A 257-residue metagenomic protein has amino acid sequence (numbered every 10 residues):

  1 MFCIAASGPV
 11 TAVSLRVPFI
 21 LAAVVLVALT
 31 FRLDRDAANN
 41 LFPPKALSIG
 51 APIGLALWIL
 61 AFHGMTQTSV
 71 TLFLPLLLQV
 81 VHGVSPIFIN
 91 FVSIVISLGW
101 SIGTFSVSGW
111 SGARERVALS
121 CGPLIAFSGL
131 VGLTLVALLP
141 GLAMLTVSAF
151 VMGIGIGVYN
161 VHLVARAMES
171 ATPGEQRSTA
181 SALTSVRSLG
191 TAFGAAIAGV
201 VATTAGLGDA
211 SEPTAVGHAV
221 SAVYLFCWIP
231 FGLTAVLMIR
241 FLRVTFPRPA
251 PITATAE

Functional and structural regions predicted by a protein language model:
M1, A28, L233-V236: Alpha-helical transmembrane segments
M1-F19: Phenylalanine-glycine-rich, low-complexity intrinsically disordered regions, typified by the FG/GLFG repeat domains
I4-A6, V25-A38, V201-L207: Structural signal for alpha-helical transmembrane segments and their membrane-water exit/capping regions in multi-pass
S14-T30: Hydrophobic mid-bilayer segments of alpha-helices in multi-pass membrane transport proteins, especially secondary
L15, F19, N39-D209, P213-F246: 12-transmembrane solute porter fold
P251-E257: Short, intrinsically disordered terminal tails adjacent to the first/last structured region
